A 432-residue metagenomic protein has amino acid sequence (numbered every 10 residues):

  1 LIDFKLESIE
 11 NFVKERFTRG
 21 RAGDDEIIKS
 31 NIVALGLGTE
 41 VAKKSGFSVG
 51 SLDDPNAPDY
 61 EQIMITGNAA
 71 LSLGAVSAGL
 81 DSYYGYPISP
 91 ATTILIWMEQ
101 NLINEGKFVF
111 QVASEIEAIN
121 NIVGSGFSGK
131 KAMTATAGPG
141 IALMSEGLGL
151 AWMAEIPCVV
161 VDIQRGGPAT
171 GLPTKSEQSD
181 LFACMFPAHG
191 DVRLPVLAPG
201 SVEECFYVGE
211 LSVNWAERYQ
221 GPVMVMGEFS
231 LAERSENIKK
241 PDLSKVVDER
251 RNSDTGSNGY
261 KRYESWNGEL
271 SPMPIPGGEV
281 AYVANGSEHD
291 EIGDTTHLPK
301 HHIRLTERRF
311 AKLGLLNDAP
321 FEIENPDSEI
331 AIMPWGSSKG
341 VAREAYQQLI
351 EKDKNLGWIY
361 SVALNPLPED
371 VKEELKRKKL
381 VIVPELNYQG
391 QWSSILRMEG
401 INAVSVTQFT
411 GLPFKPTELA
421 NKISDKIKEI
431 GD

Functional and structural regions predicted by a protein language model:
L1-G67: Aromatic-enriched
I2-I9, D81-S82, I401-V404: Short helix-capping/linker segments at secondary-structure and domain boundaries
K14-R21, K44-D59, A75-L80, M98-E105 (+4 more regions): Gly-rich Lys/Arg/Thr-decorated short loops/hinges at beta-loop-alpha junctions or inter-strand turns that position
N56-K107, Q111, G124: Accessory "access/gating" subregions that flank catalytic or transport cores
A57, M64-A78, V208, V213-D432: Flexible, low-complexity linker and terminal segments
A78, G85-S89, F110-V112, S128 (+8 more regions): Generic beta-strand/beta-sheet core signal
D81-S82, F108, K131-M133, P157-V159 (+5 more regions): Beta-sheet entry/capping signal
S89-M185, P195-A216, E351: Thiamine diphosphate
